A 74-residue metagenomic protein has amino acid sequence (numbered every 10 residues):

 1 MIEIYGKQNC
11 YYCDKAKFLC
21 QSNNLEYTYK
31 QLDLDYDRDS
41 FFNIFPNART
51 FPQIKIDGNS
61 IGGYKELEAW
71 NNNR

Functional and structural regions predicted by a protein language model:
M1-L25: Local sequence-structure signature of Cys/Sec-based thiol-disulfide redox active-site neighborhoods
Y11, Y36, G62: Short alpha-helical
D14, F18, D39, A69: Alpha-helical elements of the RecA-like P-loop NTPase motor core of helicases
Q21, T28, N43: Short polybasic/polar patches that bind polyanions
Y27-Y29, S60: Conserved beta-strand scaffold positions in the cores of enzyme catalytic domains, especially in NTP/NDP-utilizing
Q31-A48: Thioredoxin-like thiol-disulfide oxidoreductase module
F45-K55, Y64-K65: Structural micro-motif
I56-R74: Non-catalytic, surface beta->alpha helical segment in thiol-disulfide oxidoreductase systems
